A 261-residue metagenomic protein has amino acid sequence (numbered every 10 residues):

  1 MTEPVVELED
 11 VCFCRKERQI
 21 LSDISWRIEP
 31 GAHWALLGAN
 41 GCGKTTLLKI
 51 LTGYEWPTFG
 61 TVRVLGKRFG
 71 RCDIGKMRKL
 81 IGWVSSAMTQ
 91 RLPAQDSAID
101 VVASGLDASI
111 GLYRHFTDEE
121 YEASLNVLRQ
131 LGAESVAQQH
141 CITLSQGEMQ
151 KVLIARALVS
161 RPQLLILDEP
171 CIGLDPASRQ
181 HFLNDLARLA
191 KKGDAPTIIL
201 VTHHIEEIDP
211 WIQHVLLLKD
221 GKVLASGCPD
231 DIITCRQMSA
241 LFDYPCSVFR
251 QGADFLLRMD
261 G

Functional and structural regions predicted by a protein language model:
V6, I20-D23: Conserved structural motif at the start of ABC-family nucleotide-binding domains
T52: Helix-to-loop junction immediately C-terminal to a conserved catalytic motif
G60-G70, M77: Conserved ABC transporter NBD signature motif
H115, H140-L144: Conserved ABC ATPase signature
D118-V136: Conserved ABC ATPase "signature" region
R161: Conserved catalytic motifs of ABC-family nucleotide-binding domains
L165-E169: Catalytic Walker B motif of ABC-type/P-loop ATPase nucleotide-binding domains
